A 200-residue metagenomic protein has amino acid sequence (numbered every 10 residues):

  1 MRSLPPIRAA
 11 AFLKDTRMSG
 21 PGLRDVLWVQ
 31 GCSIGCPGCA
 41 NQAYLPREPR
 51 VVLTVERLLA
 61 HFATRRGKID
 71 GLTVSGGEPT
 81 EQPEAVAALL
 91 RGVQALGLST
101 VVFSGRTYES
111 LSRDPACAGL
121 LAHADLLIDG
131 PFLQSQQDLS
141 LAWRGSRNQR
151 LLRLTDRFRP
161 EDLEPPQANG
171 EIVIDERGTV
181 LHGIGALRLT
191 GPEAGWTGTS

Functional and structural regions predicted by a protein language model:
R2-P21, T64, L98, G105-R106 (+1 more regions): Auxiliary Fe-S-binding modules of radical SAM enzymes
P5-K14, L23-R24, N41-L120: Conserved Radical SAM active-site core
S19-V26, Q30: Immediate flanking context of iron-sulfur cluster ligation sites
W28-A43: Local cysteine-cluster metal-coordination motifs and their immediate loop/turn environment, predominantly Fe-S cluster
C32, P79, F132: Hydrophobic pocket-lining residues within nucleotide cofactor-binding pockets
